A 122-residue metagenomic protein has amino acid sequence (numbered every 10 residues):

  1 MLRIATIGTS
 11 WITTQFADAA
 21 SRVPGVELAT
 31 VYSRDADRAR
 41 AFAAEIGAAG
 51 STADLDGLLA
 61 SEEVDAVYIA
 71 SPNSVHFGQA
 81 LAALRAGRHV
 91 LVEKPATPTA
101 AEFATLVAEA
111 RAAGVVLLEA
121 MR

Functional and structural regions predicted by a protein language model:
M1-I46: N-terminal Rossmann-like dinucleotide-binding module
R3, E27-L28, E63-A66, H89 (+1 more regions): Structural signature of beta-strand start/N-cap positions in the alpha/beta core of ABC transporter nucleotide-binding
I7-A17, L59-V67, A113: A broad helix-preferring feature
T13, T52, V92-E93, L117-E119: Hydrophobic residues in well-ordered beta-strands that form the structural core
V23-G25, A86, R111-V115: Short helix-capping segments at alpha-helix termini
A49-E109: Beta-loop-alpha module in the N-terminal Rossmann-like domain of NAD(P)-dependent dehydrogenases, especially those
T105-R122: Rossmann-fold dehydrogenase core element
